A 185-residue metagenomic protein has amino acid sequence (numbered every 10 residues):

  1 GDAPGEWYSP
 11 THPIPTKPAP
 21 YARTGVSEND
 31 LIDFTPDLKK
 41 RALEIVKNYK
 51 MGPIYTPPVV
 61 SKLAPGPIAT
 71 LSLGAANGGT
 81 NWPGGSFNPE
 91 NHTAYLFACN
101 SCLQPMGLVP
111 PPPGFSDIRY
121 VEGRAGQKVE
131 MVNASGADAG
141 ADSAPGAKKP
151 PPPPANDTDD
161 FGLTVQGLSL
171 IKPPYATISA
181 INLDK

Functional and structural regions predicted by a protein language model:
G1-K185: Beta-sheet-rich non-transmembrane sensory/scaffold domains
